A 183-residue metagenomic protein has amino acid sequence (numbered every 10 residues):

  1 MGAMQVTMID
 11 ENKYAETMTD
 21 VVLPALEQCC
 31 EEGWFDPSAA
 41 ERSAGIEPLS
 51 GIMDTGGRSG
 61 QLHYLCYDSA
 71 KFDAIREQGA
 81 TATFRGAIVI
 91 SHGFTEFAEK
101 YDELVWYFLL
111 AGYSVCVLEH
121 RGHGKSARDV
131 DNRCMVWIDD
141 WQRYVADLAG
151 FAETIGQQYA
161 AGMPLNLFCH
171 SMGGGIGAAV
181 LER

Functional and structural regions predicted by a protein language model:
M1-G56, H63-A70, A74-A80: An N-terminal hydrophobic leader/cap segment in hydrolases
R85-E96, M172: Active-site glycine-rich loops that stabilize anionic/oxyanionic intermediates across multiple enzyme folds
R85-G86, G112-Y113, G162-P164: Short coil/turn segments at beta-strand junctions that form active-site/ligand-binding loops
H92, Y101, H123, H170: Histidine-centered divalent metal-coordination motifs
A98, V105-D131: Conserved alpha/beta-hydrolase
V136-Q157: Alpha/beta-hydrolase active-site loop
Y159-S171: Alpha/beta-hydrolase fold nucleophile elbow
G174-R183: Short glycine-enriched nucleophile-adjacent loop and the immediately C-terminal alpha-helix near the catalytic center
